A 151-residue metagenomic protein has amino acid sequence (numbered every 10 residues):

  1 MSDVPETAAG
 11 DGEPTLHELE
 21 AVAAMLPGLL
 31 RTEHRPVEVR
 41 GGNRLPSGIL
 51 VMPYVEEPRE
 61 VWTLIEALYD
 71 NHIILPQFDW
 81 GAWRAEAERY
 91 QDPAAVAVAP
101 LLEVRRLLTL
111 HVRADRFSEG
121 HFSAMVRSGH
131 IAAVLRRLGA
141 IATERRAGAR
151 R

Functional and structural regions predicted by a protein language model:
M1-E13, A140-R151: Short intrinsically disordered terminal tails
V4-D79: Short terminal alpha-helical segments
G10-E13, Q91, A95-V98, M125: Short, solvent-exposed segments of well-ordered alpha helices
E18, A94-A114: Short amphipathic alpha-helical heptad-repeat segments
E57-E60, D79-A82, A97-E103, H130 (+1 more regions): Structural recognition of alpha-solenoid helical scaffolds
E66, Q77-W80, R84, R105-V112: Extended amphipathic alpha-helical scaffold segments
R84-D92: Boundary/linker elements of alpha-helical solenoid repeat scaffolds
R106-R151: Amphipathic alpha-helical binding modules
